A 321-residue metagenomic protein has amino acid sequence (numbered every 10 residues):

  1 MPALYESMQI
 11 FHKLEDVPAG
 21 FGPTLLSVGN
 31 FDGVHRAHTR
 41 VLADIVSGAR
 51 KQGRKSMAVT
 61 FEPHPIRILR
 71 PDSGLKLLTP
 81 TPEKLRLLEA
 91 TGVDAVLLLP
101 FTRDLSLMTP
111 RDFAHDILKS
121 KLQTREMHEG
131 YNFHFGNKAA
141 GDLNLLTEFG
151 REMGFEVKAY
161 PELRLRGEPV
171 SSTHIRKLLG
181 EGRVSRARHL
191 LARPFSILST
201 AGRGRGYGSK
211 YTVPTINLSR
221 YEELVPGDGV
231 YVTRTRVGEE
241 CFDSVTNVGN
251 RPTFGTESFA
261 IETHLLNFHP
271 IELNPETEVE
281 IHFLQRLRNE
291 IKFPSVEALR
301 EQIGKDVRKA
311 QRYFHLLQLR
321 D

Functional and structural regions predicted by a protein language model:
M1-L25: Positively charged, low-complexity intrinsically disordered leader regions
V17-P80: N-terminal catalytic cores of NTP/NDP-binding nucleotidyl/phosphoryl-transfer enzymes
H35, L88, M127, A187 (+2 more regions): Residue-level signal for inorganic ion chemistry
F61, E162, F268: Cofactor-binding loop segments of dinucleotide-utilizing enzymes, especially the Rossmann-like FAD- and NAD(P)+-binding
R67-Y131, F135-M153: N-terminal Rossmann-like or analogous alpha/beta NTP/dinucleotide-binding catalytic cores that position adenine
G150-G249: Glycine-rich, Lys/Arg-enriched anion-binding loops that position phosphate/diphosphate groups for phosphoryl
G204-D321: Phosphate/ribose-recognition catalytic cores of enzymes acting on nucleotide-derived substrates
